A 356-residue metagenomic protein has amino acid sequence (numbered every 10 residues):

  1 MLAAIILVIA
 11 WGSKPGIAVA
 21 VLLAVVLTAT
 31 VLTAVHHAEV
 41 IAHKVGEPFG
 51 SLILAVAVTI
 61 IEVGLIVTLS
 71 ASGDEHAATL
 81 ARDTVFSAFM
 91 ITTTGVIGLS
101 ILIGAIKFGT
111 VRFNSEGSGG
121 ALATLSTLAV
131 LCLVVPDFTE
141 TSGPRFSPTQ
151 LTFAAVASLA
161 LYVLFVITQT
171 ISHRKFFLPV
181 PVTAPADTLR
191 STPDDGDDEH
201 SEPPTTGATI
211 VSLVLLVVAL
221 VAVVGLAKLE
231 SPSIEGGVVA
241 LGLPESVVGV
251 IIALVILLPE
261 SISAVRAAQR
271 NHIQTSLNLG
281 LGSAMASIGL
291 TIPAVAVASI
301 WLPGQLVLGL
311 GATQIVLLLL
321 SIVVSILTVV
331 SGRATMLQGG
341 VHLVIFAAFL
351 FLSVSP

Functional and structural regions predicted by a protein language model:
M1-P356: Hydrophobic alpha-helical segments, chiefly the membrane-spanning helices and signal/signal-anchor peptides
